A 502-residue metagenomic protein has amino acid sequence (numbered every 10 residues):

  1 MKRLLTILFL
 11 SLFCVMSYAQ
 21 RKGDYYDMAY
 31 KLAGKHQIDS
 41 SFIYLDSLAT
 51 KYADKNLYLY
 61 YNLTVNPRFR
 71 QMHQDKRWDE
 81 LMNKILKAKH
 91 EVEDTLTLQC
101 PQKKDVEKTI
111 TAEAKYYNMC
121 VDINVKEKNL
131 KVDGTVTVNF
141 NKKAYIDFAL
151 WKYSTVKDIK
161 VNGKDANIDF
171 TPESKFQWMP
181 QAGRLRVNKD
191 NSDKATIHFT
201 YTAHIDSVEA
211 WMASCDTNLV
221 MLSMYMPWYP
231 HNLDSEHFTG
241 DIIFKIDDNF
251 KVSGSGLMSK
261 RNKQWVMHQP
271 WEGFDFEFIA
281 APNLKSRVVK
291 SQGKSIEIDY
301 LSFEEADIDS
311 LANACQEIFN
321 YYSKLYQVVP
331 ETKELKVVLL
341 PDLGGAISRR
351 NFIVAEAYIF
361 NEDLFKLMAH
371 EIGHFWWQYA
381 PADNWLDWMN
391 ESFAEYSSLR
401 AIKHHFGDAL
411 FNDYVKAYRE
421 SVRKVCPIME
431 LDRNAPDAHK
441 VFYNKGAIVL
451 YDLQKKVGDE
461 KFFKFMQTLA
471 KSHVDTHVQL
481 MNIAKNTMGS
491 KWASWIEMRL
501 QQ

Functional and structural regions predicted by a protein language model:
L4-F13: Sec-dependent N-terminal signal peptides
Q20-D75: Alpha-helical protein-protein interaction modules
K87-K131, K157: N-terminal, polar/Ser/Thr-rich
T95, Y153-T217: A surface-exposed beta-strand-loop module
I110, E127, T135, N139 (+2 more regions): Extended, low-hydrophobicity, Ser/Thr/Pro/Gly-biased non-transmembrane segments
G134-V136, I242, K285-L386: Juxtacatalytic substrate-recognition/specificity segment
P230, R350-I353, Y358, D387-V425 (+1 more regions): Post-HExxH zinc-binding segment in Zn-dependent metallohydrolases
H439, G446-Q502: Amphipathic alpha-helical substructures
